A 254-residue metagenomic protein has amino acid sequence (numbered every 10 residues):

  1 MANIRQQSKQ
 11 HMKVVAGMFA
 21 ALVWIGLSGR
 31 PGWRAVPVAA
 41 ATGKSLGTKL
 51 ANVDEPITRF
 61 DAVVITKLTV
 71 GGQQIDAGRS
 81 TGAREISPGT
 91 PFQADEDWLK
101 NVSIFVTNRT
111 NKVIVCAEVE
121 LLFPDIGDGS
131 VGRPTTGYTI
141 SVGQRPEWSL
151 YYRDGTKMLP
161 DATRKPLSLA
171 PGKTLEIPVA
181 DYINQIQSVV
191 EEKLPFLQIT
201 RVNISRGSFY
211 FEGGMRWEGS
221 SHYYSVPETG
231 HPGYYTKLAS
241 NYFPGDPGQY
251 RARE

Functional and structural regions predicted by a protein language model:
M1-Q10: N-terminal secretory signal peptides that target proteins for export/translocation
A16-G26: Bacterial N-terminal signal peptides
W33-N101, G230, T236-A252: Low-complexity, acidic Ser/Thr/Pro/Gly-rich terminal tails and inter-domain linkers that flank the onset of structured
F105-N111, D125: Asparagine-centered strand-capping/turn motif at beta-strand->loop junctions
K112-C116, S130-V131, W217: Short acidic/proline- and small/hydrophobic-mixed sequence motifs that coincide with surface turns and coil-to-beta
G127-F196: Intrinsically disordered, low-complexity Pro/Gly/Ser/Thr-rich segments with frequent PxxP/GP/PP motifs and embedded
Q187-F211: Short, surface-exposed ligand- or partner-binding patches at beta-edge/loop junctions that are enriched in aromatics
Y210-G219: Short acidic/polar inter-strand loop motif in beta-rich domains
